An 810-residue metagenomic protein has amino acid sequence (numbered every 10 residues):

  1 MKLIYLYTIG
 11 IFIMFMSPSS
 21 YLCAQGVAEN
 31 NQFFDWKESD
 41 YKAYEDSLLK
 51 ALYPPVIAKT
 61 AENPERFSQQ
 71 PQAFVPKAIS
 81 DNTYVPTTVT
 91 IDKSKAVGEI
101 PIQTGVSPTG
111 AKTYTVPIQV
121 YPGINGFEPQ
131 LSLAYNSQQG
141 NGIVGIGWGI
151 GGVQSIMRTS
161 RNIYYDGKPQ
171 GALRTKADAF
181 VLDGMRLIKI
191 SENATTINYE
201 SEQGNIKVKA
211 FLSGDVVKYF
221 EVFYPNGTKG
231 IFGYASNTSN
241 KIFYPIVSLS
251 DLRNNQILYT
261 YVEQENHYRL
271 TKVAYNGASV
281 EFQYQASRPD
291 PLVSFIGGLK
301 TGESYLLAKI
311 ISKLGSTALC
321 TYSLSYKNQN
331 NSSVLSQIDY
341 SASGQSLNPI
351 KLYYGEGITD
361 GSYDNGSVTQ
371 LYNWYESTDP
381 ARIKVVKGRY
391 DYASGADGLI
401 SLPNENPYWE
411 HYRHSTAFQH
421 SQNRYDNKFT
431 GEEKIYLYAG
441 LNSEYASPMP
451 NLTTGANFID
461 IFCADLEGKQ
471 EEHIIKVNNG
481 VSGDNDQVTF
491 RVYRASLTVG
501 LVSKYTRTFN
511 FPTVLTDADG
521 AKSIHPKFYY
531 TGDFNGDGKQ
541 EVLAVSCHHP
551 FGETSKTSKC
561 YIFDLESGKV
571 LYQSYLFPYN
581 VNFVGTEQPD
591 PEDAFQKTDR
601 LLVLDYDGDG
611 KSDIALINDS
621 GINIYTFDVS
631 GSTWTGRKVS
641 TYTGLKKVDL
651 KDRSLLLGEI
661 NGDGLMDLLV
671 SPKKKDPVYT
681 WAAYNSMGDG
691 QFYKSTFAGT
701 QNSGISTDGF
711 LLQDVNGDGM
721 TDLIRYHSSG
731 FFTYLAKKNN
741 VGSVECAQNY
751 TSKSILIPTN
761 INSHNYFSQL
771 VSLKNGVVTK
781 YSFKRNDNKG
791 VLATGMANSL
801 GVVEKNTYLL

Functional and structural regions predicted by a protein language model:
M1-Y5: Positively charged n-region of N-terminal signal peptides that target proteins for export
Y7-P18: Bacterial N-terminal signal peptides
L22-G26: Boundary at the C-terminal end of the N-terminal hydrophobic targeting segment
V27-A43: Short N-terminal segments immediately surrounding and downstream of signal-peptide cleavage
E45-L48, L52, F67, P71-D397 (+19 more regions): Conserved catalytic cores of ATP-dependent inositol ring kinases
N373-E376, P450-L452, T506-A521, Y575-E592 (+2 more regions): Surface-exposed loop and turn segments in beta-propeller and other repeat-based domains that flank or scaffold
I400-S401, K476, A544, L616 (+3 more regions): Residue position within the beta-strands of beta-propeller blades
N406-N427, H548-T554, F783: Short, conserved, GDST-rich strand-edge loop motifs in beta-rich repeat architectures
